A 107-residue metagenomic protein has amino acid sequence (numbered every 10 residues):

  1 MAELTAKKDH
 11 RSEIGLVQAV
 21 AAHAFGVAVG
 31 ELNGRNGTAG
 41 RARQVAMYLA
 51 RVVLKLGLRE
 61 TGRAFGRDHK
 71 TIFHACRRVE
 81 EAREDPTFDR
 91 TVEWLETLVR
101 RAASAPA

Functional and structural regions predicted by a protein language model:
M1-Q18, A107: General nucleic-acid-binding
A2-E3, R78, A82-A107: Intrinsically disordered, low-complexity basic tails/linkers immediately adjacent to helix-turn-helix/homeobox/MYB/SANT
K8, L32-R35, R63: C-terminal helical "lid" subdomain and adjoining coupling/linker elements of P-loop NTPases
A19-R43: Short, Lys/Arg-enriched anionic-surface-contact patches
G40-L56: Short, amphipathic alpha-helical "recognition" segments used to contact nucleic acids or chromatin
R59-D68: Short alpha-helical "recognition helix" segments of helix-turn-helix
A64, H74-A75: Residues in the recognition helix of alpha-helical DNA-binding motifs
H69, F73: RNase H-like, Mg2+-dependent phosphodiesterase core, and more generally RNA phosphate-backbone-engaging helix-loop
